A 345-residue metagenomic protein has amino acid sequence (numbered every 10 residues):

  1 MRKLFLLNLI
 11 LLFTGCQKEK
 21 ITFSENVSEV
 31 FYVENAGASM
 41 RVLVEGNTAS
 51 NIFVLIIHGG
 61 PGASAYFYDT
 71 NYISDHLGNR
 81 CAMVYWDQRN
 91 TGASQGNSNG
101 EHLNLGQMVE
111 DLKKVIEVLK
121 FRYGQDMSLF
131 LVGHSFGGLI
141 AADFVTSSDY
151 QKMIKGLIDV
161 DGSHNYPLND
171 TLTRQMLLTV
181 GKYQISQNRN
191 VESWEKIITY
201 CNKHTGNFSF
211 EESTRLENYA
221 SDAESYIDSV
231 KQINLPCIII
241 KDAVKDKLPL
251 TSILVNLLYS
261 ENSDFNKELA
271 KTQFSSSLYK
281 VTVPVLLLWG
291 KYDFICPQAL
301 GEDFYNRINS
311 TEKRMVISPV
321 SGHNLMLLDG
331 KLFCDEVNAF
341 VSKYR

Functional and structural regions predicted by a protein language model:
A63-I73: The serine-hydrolase catalytic nucleophile loop
L77-Q95: Conserved alpha/beta-hydrolase
V109-M127: Conserved acidic catalytic loop of the alpha/beta-hydrolase fold
D126-T171: Conserved hydrolase catalytic core segment
N188-S276, V283: Alpha/beta-hydrolase
V281, L287-W289, D293: Short beta-strand/loop motif that positions the catalytic acidic residue of the alpha/beta-hydrolase fold
F294-L300: Conserved alpha/beta-hydrolase "acid-adjacent" motif
S321-G330: Catalytic histidine-centered segment of alpha/beta-hydrolase-like enzymes
